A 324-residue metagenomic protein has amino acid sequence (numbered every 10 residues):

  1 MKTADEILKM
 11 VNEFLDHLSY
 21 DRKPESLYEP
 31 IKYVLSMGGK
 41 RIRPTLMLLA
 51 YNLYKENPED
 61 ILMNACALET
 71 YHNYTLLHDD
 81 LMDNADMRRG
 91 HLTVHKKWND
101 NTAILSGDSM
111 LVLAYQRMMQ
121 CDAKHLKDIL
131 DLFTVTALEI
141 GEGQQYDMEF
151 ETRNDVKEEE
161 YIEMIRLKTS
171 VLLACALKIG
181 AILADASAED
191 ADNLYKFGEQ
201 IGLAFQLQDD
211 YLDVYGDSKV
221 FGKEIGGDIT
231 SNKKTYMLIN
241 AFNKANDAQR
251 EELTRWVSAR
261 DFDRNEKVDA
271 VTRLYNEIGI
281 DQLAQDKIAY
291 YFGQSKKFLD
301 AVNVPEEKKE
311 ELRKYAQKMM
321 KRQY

Functional and structural regions predicted by a protein language model:
M1-Y324: All-alpha prenyltransferase/terpene-synthase fold signal
